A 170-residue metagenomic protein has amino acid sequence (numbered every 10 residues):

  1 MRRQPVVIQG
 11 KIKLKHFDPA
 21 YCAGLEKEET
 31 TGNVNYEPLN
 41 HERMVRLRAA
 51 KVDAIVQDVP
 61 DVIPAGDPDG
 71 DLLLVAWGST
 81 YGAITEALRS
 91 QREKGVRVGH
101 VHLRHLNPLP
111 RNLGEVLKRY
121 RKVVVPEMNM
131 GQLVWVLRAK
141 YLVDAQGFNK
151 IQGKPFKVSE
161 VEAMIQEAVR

Functional and structural regions predicted by a protein language model:
M1-R170: Flexible, low-complexity linker and terminal segments
